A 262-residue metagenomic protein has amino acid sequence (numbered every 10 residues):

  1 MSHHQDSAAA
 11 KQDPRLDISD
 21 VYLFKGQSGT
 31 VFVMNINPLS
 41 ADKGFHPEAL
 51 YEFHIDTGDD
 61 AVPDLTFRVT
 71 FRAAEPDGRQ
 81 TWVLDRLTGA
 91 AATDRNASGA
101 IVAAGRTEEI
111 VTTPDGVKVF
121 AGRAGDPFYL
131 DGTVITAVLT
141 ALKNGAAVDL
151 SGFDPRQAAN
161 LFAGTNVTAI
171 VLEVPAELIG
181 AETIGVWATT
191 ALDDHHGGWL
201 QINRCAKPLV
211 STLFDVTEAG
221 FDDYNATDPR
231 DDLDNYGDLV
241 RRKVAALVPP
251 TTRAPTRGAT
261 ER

Functional and structural regions predicted by a protein language model:
M1-R262: Surface-exposed extracytoplasmic segments
